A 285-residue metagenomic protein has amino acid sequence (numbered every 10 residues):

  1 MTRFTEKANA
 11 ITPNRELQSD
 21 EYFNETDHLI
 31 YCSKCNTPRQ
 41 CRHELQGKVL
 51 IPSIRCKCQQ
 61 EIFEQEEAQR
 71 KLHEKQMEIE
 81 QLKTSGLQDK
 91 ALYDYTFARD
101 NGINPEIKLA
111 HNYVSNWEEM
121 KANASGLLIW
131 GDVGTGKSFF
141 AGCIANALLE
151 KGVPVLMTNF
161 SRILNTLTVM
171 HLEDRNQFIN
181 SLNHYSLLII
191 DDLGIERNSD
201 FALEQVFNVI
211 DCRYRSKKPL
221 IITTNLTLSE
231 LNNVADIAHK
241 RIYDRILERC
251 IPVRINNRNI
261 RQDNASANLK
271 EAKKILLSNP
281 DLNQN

Functional and structural regions predicted by a protein language model:
M1-N101, A265-N285: A short, basic N-terminal segment
L87-A91, T96-L127: Pre-Walker A (pre-P-loop) alpha-helix and adjacent loop at the N terminus of AAA/AAA+ ATPase modules, a conserved
Y95, K151, H184-Y185, S216 (+1 more regions): Structured helix-beta-strand junction loops
P105-V114, A124, A145-Y185, R197-E204: Short glycine-rich substrate-engagement loop in P-loop NTPases that contacts/grips substrate
K121-A141: Walker A/P-loop nucleotide-binding motif
N165-L167, E196-N285: Replace "adjacent to P-loop NTPase cores in ATP/GTP-dependent enzymes" with "adjacent to NTP-binding cores
L188-I189: Walker B beta-strand of ABC/ABC-like P-loop ATPase nucleotide-binding domains, specifically the conserved hydrophobic
D192-L193: Walker B catalytic acidic pair
